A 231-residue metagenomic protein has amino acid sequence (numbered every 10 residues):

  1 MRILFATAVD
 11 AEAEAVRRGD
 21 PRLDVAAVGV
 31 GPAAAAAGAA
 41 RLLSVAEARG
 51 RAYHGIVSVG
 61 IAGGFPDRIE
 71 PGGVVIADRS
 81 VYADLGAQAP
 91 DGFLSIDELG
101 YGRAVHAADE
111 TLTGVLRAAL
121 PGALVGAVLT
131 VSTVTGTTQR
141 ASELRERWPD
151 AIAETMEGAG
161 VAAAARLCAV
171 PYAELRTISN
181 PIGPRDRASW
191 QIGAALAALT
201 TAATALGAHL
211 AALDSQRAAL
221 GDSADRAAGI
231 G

Functional and structural regions predicted by a protein language model:
M1-E110: Metabolite-binding pocket within alpha/beta catalytic cores that recognizes anionic/polar moieties
V9, G63, S80-V81, T130-S132 (+2 more regions): Glycine-rich beta-alpha junction loops
A11, V30-A37, A107, T111 (+4 more regions): Conserved active-site and cofactor/substrate-binding residues in soluble primary-metabolism enzymes
A26, V57, V75, L124-L129 (+1 more regions): Hydrophobic/aromatic beta-strand patches that form the interior of the parallel beta-sheet core in alpha/beta enzyme
R41-E47, A162-P171: Alpha-helix C-terminal capping segments
F93-T155, G160-A164, C168: Active-site rim beta-loop-alpha module in soluble metabolic enzymes
C168-I182: Glycine-rich phosphate/pyrophosphate-binding loops and their adjacent beta-strand/loop elements at enzyme active sites
I182-G231: His/Asp/Glu-rich mid-to-C-terminal helical/loop segments that flank catalytic regions of hydrolases
